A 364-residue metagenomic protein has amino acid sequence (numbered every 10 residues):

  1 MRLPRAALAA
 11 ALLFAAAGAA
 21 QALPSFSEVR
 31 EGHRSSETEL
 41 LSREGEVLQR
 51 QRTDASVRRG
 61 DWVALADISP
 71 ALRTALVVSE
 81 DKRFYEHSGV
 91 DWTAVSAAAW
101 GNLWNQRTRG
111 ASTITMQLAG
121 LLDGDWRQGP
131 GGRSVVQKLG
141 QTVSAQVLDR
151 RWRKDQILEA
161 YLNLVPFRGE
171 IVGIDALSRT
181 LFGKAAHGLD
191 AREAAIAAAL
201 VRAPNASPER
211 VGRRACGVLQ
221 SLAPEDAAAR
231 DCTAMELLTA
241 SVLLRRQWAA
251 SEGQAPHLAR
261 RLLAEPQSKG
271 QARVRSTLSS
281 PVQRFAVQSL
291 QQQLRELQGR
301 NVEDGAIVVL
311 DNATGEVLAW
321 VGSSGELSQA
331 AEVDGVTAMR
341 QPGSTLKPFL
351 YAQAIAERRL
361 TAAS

Functional and structural regions predicted by a protein language model:
M1-R5: Positively charged n-region of N-terminal signal peptides that target proteins for export
A7-A17: Bacterial N-terminal signal peptides
G18-A94, G101-L103, A191-Q271: Membrane-proximal periplasmic segments of bacterial cell-envelope enzymes, especially penicillin-binding proteins
E28-R30, Q137, Q298: Short Gly/Pro-enriched turn/cap motifs at secondary-structure boundaries
R43-E46, T53-D54, I68-A71, S79-K82 (+10 more regions): Solvent-exposed coil/turn segments that connect beta secondary-structure elements in extracytoplasmic/periplasmic
E46-D61, V172, A176, A264-G270 (+1 more regions): Short pre-catalytic segments that frame enzyme active sites
F84-T93, R107-T108, G131, L158-E159 (+4 more regions): Surface-exposed patches in mature extracellular/periplasmic domains of secreted proteins
R107, A111-R284: Non-catalytic, structured segments within soluble enzyme domains
